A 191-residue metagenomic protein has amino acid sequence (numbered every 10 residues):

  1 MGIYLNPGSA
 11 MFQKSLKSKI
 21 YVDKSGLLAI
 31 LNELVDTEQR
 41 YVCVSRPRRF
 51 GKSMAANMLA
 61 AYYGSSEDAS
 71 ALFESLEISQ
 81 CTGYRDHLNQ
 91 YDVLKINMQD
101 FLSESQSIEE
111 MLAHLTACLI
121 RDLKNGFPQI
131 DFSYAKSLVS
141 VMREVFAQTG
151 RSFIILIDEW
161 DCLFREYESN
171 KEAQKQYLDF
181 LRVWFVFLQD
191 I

Functional and structural regions predicted by a protein language model:
M1-I191: Phosphate-binding site recognition
